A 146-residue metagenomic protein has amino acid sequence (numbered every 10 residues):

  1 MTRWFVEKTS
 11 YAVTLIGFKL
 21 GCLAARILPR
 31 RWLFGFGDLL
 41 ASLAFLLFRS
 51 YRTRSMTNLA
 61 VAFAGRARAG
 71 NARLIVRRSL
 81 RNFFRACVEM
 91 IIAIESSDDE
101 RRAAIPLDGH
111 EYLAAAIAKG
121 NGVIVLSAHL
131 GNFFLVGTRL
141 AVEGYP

Functional and structural regions predicted by a protein language model:
T2-S127: Membrane-anchoring hydrophobic helices of lipid-metabolizing enzymes
K119-P146: Catalytic core of membrane glycerolipid acyltransferases/transacylases, capturing the structured, soluble-facing
